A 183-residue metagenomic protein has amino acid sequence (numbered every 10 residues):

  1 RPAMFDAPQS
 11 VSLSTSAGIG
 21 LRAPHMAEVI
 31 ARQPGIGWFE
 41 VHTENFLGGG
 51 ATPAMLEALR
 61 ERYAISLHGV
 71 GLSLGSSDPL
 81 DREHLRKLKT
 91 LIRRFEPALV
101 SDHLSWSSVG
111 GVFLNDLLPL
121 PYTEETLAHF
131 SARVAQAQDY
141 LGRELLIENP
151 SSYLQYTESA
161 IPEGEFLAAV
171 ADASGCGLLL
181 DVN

Functional and structural regions predicted by a protein language model:
R1-A3, L179-N183: Short, intrinsically disordered, charge-balanced linker/junction segments flanking boundaries in proteins
P2-T90: N-terminal pre-domain/capping segments
R22, H42, L104-S105, P150-S151 (+1 more regions): Anionic group-transfer/hydrolysis microenvironments
F39, V100, D181: Conserved, mostly hydrophobic/aromatic
D81-L178: Active-site acidic/histidine proton-transfer and metal-coordination neighborhood in alpha/beta enzyme cores
